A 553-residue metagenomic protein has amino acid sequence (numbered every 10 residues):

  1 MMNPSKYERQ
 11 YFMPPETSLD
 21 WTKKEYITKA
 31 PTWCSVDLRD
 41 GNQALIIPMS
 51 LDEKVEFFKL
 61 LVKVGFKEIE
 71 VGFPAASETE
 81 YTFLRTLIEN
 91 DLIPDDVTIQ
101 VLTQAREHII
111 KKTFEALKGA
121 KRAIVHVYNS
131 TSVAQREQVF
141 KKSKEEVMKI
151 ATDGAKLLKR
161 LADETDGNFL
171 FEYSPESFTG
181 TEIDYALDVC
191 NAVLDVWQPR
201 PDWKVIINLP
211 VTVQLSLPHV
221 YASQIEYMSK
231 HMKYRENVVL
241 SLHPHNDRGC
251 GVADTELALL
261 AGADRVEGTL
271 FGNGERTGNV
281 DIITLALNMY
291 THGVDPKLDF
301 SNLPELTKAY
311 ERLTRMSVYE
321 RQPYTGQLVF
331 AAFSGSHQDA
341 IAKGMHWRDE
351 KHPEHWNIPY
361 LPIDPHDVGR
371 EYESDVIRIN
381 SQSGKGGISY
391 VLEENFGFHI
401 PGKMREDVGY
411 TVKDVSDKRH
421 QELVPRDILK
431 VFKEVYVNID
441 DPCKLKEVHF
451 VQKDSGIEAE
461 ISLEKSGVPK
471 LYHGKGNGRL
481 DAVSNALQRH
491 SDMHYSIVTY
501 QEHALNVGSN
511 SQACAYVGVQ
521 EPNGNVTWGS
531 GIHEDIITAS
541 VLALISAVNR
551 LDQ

Functional and structural regions predicted by a protein language model:
M1-E107, E371, V376-I379, S383 (+1 more regions): N-terminal capping/small domains of soluble enzymes
M2-R39, G293-H473, S509-Q512: A mid-to-C-terminal "edge-of-domain" accessory segment
P4-Y7, W33, A44-E68, L84-N90 (+3 more regions): Alpha/beta enzyme core
D40, A44, P74-E78, S132-A134 (+5 more regions): Short, small-residue-enriched loops and turns at beta-alpha junctions that line or gate enzyme active sites
L209-V211, V239, E267-E275, L287-D299 (+3 more regions): Short beta-alpha connecting loops at secondary-structure transitions that line or flank enzyme active sites
S216-K351: Catalytic alpha/beta core domains of metabolic enzymes, predominantly
A459-L463, L505-W528: Positively charged, aromatic-enriched nucleic acid-contacting surfaces
N525-W528, I532-Q553: Mixed-charge, glycine-accented linear interaction segment located at domain edges/termini
